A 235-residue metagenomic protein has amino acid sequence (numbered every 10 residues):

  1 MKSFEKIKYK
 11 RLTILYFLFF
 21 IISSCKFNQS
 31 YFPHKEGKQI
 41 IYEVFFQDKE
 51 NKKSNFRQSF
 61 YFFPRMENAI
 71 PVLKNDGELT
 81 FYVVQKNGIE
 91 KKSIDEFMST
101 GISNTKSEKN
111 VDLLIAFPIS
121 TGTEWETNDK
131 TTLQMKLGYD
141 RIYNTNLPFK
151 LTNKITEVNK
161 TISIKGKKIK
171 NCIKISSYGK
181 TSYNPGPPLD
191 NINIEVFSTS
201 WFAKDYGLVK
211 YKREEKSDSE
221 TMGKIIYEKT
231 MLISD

Functional and structural regions predicted by a protein language model:
K2-I14: Bacterial N-terminal signal peptides that target proteins for export
K6-Y9, S24, M222: Intrinsically disordered, low-complexity sequence elements enriched in Ser/Thr/Gly/Pro
F17-K26: Hydrophobic h-region of N-terminal signal peptides that target proteins for export in Gram-negative bacteria
K26-D235: Conserved functional acidic sites
